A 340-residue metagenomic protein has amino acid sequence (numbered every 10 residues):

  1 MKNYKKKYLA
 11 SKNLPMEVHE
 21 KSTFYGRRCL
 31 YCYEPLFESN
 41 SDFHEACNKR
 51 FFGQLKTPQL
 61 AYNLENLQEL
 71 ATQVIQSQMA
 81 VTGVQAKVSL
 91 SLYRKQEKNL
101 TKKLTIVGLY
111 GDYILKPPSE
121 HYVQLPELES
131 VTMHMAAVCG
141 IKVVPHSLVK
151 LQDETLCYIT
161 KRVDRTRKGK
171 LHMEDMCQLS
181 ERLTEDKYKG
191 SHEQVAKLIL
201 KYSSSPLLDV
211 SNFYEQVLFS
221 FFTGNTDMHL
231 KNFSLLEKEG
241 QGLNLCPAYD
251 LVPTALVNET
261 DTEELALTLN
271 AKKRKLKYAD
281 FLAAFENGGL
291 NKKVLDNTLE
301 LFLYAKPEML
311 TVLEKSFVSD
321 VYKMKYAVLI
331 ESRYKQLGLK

Functional and structural regions predicted by a protein language model:
M1-Q68, T72-I75, N287, T311-K340: Regulatory N- and C-terminal appendages and interdomain linkers associated with kinase/kinase-like NTP transferase
N66-K187, L245: Conserved ATP-binding subdomain of kinase catalytic cores across diverse folds
L90, A136, M176, D227 (+3 more regions): A residue-level signal for conserved active-site and pocket-lining positions in enzyme catalytic cores
E120-A137, D186, S191-L256: Conserved kinase catalytic-core segment
V149-T155, L295-A305: Short linear loop/turn motifs
Q152, C157-F222, L267-A271, A283 (+1 more regions): ATP-dependent phospho-/nucleotidyl transfer catalytic cores
L171, C177, V252-T260, G289-N291 (+3 more regions): C-terminal regulatory or interaction extensions
V252, L256-L301: C-terminal hydrophobic structural anchor segments that stabilize assembly/packing rather than catalytic chemistry
